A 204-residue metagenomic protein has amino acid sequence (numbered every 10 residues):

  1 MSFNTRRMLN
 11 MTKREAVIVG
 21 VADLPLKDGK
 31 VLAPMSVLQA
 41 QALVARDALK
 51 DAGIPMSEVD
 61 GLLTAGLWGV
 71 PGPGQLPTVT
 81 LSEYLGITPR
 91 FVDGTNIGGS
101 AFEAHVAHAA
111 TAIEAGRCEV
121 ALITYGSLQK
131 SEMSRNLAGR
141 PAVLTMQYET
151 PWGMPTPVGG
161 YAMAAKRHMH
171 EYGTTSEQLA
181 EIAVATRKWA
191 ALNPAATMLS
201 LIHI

Functional and structural regions predicted by a protein language model:
F3-L38, D47, E181-I182: Condensing-enzyme catalytic core mediating Claisen C-C bond formation in acyl metabolism
L26, L85-T95, A142-P151: Glycine/charged-rich beta-loop-alpha catalytic/anionic-binding loops adjacent to active sites
M35-A107, A112-A138: Conserved beta-ketoacyl condensing-enzyme motif
N96-S127, V158-N193: Active-site-proximal alpha-helical scaffold in enzymes
S134-H168: Glycine-/small-residue-rich "gating" segment that lines the acyl/pantetheine channel and substrate pocket
H203-I204: Conserved small/polar residues in nucleotide/adenosyl-binding loops
